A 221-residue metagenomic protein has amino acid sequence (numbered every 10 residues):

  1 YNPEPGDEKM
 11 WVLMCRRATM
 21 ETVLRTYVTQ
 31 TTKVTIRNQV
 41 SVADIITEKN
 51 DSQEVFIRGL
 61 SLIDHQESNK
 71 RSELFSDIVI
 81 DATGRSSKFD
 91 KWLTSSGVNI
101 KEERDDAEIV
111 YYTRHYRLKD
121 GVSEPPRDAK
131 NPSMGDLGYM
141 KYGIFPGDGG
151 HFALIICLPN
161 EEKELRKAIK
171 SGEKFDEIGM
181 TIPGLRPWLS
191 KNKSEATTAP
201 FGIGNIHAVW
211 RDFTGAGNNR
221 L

Functional and structural regions predicted by a protein language model:
Y1-R17: A conserved beta-strand/loop capping segment in the N-terminal third of enzymes that catalyze redox or closely related
M14, T19, S41, S133 (+3 more regions): Residue-level preference for alpha-helix termini and adjacent loops
R16-E21, S52-E54: Phosphate/oxyanion-binding active-site loops and adjacent basic polyanion-contact surfaces
L24: Residue-level signal for inorganic ion chemistry
Q30-P187: Predominantly flavin-linked oxidoreductase catalytic cores and closely associated redox partners
E164-L221: FAD/FMN-dependent oxidoreductases across multiple families
